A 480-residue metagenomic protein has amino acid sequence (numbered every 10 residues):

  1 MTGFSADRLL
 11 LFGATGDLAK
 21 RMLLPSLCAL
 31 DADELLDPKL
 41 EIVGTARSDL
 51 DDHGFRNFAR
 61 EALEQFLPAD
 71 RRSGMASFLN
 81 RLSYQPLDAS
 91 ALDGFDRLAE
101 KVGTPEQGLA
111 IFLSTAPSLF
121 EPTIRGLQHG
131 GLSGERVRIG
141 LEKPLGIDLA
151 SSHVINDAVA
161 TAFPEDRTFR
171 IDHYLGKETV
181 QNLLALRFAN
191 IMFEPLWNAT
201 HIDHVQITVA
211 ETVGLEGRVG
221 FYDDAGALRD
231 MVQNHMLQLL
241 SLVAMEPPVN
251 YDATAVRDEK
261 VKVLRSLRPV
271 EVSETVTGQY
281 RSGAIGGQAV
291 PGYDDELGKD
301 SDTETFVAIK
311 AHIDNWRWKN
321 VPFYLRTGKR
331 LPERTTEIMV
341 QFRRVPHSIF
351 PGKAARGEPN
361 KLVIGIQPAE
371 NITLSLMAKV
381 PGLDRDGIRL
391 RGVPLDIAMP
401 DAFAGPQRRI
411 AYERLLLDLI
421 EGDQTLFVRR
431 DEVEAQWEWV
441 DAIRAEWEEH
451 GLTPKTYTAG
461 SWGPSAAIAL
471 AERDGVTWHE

Functional and structural regions predicted by a protein language model:
M1-G140, L145-E480: Secretory/organelle targeting and membrane-embedding segments
